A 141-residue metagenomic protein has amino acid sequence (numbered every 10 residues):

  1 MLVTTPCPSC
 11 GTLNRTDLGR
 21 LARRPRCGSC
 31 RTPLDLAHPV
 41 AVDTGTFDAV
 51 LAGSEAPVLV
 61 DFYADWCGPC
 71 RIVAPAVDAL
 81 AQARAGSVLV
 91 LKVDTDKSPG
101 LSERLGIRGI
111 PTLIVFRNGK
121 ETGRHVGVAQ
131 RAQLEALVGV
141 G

Functional and structural regions predicted by a protein language model:
C7-C10, C27-C30: Short cysteine-rich clusters marking metal-coordination/redox-active sites
N14, L34, A74: Cys/His-rich microdomains that often coordinate metals
T16-P25: Short linker/helix segments within small regulatory modules
R31-P39: Short Cys/His-rich micro-motifs in 6-15 aa windows
V40-V58: A short beta-strand-turn-helix
V42, F62, A74-A81, A85-G100: Thiol-based oxidoreductase modules, predominantly thioredoxin-like and allied folds used for disulfide exchange
E55, F62-W66, G109: Short pre-active-site segment immediately N-terminal to redox-active cysteine/selenocysteine motifs in thiol-based
G109, I114-G141: Non-catalytic, surface beta->alpha helical segment in thiol-disulfide oxidoreductase systems
